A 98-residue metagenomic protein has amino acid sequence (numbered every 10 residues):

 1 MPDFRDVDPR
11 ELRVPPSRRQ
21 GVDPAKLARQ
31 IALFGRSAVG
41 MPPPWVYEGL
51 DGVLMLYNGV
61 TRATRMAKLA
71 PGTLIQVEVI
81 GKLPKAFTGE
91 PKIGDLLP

Functional and structural regions predicted by a protein language model:
P2-Y57, T61, A67-K68: Short alpha-helix boundary/capping and kink motifs at helix termini
D51-P98: Basic- and aromatic-enriched surface patches that contact anionic nucleotides/nucleic acids
